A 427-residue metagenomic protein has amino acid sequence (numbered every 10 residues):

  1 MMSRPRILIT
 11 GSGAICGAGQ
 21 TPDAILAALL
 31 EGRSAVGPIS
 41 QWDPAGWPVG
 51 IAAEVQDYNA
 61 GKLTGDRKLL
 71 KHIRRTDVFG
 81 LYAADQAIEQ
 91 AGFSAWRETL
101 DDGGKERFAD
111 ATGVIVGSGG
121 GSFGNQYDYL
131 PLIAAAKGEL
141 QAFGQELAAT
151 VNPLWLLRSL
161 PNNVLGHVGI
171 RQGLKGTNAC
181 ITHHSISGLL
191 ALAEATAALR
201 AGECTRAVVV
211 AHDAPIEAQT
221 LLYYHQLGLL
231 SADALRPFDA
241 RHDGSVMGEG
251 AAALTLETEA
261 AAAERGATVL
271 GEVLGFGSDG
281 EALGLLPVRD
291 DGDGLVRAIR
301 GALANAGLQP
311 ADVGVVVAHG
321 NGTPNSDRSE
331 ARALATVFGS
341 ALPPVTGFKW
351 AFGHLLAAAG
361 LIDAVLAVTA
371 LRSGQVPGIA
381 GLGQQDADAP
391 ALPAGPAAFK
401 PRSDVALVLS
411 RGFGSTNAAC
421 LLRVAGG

Functional and structural regions predicted by a protein language model:
M1-L69, A91, A260-E272, V365-A380 (+1 more regions): ACP-dependent fatty acid/polyketide chain-elongation machinery
R6-T10, R33-G37, L230, A234-A306 (+2 more regions): Condensing-enzyme catalytic core mediating Claisen C-C bond formation in acyl metabolism
I9, R33-Q172, G176-N178, H212-T220 (+1 more regions): Conserved beta-ketoacyl condensing-enzyme motif
A14-G19, R67-D85, V151-L157, N178-A193 (+4 more regions): Active-site pocket-shaping loop/turn-to-helix segments
D23-A28, G121-L140, R200, L221-A232 (+2 more regions): A glycine- and small-aliphatic-rich helix-loop capping segment at beta-alpha/alpha-beta transitions that lines
P38, E203-Q226, S231-D243, F276-D290 (+2 more regions): Acyl-CoA/ACP chain-elongation machinery
G80-G92, P161-L165, G169-Q172, N178-V210 (+4 more regions): Active-site-proximal alpha-helical scaffold in enzymes
A136-N152, A193, A197-A201, H212-E264 (+1 more regions): Glycine-/small-residue-rich "gating" segment that lines the acyl/pantetheine channel and substrate pocket
